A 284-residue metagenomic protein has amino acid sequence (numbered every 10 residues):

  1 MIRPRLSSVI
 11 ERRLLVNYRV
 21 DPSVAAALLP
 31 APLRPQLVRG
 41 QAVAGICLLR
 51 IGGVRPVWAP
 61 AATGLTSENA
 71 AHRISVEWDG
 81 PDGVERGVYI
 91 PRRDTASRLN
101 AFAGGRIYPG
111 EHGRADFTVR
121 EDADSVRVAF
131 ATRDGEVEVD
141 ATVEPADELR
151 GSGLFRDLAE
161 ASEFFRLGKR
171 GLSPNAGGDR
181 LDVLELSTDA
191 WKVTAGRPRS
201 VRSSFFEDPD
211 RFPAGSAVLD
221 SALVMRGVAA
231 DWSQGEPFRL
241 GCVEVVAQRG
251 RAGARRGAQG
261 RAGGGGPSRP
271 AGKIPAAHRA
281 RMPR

Functional and structural regions predicted by a protein language model:
M1-I10: A short, surface-exposed helix-loop junction/capping segment
L6, P22-H72: Glycine/small-residue-rich interface belts in oligomeric ring/scaffold proteins and their assembly partners
E11-R13, A71-A247: Internal, well-folded beta-alpha domain core
D21, L33, S67, H72 (+5 more regions): Aromatic-residue detector
Q248-R284: Compositionally biased, low-complexity flexible segments
